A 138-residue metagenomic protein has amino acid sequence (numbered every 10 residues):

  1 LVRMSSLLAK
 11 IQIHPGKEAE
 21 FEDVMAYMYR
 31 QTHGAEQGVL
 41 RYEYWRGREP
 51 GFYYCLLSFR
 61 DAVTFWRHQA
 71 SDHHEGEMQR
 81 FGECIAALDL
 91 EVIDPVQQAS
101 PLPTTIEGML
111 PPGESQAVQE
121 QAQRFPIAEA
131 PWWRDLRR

Functional and structural regions predicted by a protein language model:
L1-R3: Short, Lys/Arg-enriched N-terminal segments with co-localized hydrophobic residues within the first ~10-30 amino acids
S5-Q12, R41-D72, E91-V96, T105-M109: Short, well-ordered beta-strand segments in beta-rich or mixed alpha/beta enzyme and ligand-binding folds
Q12-D23: Short, surface-exposed ligand-recognition loops at beta-strand->loop->(often short) alpha-helix junctions that present
G16, P50, G76: Short alpha-helical
K17-A19, V63, Q98: Residue-level signal for secondary-structure boundary sites
D23-V24, E43: Short, 15-30-residue, compositionally biased linear elements with alpha-helical propensity or flexible coil
Y27, Q31-L40, S58-I93, A122-R138: An amphipathic, aromatic/His-enriched active-site/gating alpha helix that lines ligand/cofactor pockets
A99-R138: Intrinsically disordered, low-complexity terminal tails and linkers in eukaryotic proteins, enriched in charged/polar
